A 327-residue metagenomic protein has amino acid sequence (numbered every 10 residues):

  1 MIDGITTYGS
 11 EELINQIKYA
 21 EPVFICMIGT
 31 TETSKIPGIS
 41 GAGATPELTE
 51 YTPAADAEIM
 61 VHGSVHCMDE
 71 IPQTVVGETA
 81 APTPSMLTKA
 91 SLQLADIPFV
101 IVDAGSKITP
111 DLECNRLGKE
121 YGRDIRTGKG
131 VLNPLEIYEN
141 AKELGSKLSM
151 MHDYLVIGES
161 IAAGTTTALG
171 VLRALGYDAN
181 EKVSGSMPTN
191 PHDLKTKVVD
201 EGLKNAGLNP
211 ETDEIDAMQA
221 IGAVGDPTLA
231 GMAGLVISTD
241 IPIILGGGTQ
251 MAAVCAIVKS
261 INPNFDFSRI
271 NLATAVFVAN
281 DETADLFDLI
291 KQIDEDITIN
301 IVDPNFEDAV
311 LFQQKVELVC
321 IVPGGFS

Functional and structural regions predicted by a protein language model:
M1-L155, A162-S327: N-terminal loops that bind phosphate or other acidic moieties and the adjacent beta-alpha structural core
